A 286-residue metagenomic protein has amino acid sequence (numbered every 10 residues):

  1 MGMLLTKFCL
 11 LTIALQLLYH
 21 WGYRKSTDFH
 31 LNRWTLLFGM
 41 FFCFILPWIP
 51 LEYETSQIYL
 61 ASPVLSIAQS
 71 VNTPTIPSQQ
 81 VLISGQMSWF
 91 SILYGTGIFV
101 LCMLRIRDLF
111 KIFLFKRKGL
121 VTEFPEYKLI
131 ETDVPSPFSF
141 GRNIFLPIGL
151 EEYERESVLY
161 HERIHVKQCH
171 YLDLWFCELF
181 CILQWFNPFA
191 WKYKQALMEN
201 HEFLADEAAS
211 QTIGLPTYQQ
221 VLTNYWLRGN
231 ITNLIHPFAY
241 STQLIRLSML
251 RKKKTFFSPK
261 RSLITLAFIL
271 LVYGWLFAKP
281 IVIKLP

Functional and structural regions predicted by a protein language model:
M1-S70, Q79-V282: Membrane-embedded and juxtamembrane structural elements of multi-pass membrane proteins
